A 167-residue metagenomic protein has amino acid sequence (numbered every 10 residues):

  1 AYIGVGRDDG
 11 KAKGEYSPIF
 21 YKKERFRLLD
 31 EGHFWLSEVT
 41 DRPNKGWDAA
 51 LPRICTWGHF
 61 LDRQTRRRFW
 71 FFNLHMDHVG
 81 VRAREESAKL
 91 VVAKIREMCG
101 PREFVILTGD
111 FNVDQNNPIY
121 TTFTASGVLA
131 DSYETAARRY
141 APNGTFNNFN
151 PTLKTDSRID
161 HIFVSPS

Functional and structural regions predicted by a protein language model:
A1-W70: Structured beta-strand-rich core segments of catalytic domains in phosphoester-bond hydrolases
G10-Y16, L29, V79-G80, D114-N117 (+1 more regions): Short catalytic/ligand-binding loop motif for oxyanion handling, primarily in non-cytosolic enzymes, centered on
Y16, I54-T56, S87, V91 (+1 more regions): Internal, well-ordered alpha-helical segments in soluble enzyme and binding-protein domains
F26-R27, S37, D77, L129 (+1 more regions): Active-site/binding-pocket entry motifs
R63, M76-V79: Short coil/turn motifs at secondary-structure junctions
W70-F72, V164: A fold-wide structural signal in alpha/beta-hydrolase
L74-M76, G109-F111: Active-site metal-binding loops of divalent metal-dependent hydrolases
R82, E86, A93-V105, V113-S167: Metal-dependent phosphoester-hydrolase catalytic domains
